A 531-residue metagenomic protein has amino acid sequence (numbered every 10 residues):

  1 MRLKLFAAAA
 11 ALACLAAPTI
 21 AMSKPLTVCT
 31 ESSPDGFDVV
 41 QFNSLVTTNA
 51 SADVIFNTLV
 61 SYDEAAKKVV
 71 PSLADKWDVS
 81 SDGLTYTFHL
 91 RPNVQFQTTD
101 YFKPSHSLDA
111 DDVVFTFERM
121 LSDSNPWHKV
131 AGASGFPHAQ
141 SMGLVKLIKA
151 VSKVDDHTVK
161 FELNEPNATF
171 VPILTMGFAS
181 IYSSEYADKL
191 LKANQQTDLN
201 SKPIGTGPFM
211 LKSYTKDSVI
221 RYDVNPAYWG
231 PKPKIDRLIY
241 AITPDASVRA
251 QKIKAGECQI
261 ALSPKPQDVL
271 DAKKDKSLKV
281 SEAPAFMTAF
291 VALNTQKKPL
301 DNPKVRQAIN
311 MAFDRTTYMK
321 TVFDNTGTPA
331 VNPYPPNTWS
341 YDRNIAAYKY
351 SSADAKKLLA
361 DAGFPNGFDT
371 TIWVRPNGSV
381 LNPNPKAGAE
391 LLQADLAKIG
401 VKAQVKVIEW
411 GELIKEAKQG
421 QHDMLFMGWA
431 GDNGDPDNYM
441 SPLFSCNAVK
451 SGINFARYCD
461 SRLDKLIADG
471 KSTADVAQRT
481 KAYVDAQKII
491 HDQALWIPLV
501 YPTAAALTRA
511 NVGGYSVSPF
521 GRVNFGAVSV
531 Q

Functional and structural regions predicted by a protein language model:
K24-T30, A50, A168, T215 (+5 more regions): Detector for C-terminal structural segments
C29-S81, E118, N125, K202-T206: N-terminal lobe/hinge region of extracytoplasmic solute-binding protein
S33-N49, L73-A74, D100-P104, A168-S180 (+3 more regions): A structural "hinge/loop" feature
D63-E64, K146, D156-H157, P166-P233 (+4 more regions): Gly/Pro-rich hinge or "lid" segments in bacterial periplasmic/extracellular proteins
D75-W127, K160, K252, P299: Aromatic- and charge-enriched surface segment that lines or borders ligand/interaction sites
H89, L121-A187: Surface-exposed binding/hinge segments that line and control ligand-binding clefts or catalytic entry sites
V130, K212-P226, I239-K297, T316 (+2 more regions): Extracellular/periplasmic solute-recognition and catalytic clefts
F209, N294, P329-A362, S379-A387: Structural transition elements
